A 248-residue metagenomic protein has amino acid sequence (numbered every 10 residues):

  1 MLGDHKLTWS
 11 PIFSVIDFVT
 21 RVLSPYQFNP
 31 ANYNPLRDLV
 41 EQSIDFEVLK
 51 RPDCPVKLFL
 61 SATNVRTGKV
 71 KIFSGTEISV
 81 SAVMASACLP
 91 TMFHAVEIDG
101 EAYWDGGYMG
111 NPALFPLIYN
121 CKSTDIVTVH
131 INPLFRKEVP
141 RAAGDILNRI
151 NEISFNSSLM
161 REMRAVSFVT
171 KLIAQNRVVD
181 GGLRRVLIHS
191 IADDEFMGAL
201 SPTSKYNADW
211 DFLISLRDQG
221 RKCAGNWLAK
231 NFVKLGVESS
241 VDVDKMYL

Functional and structural regions predicted by a protein language model:
M1-L248: Patatin-like phospholipase
